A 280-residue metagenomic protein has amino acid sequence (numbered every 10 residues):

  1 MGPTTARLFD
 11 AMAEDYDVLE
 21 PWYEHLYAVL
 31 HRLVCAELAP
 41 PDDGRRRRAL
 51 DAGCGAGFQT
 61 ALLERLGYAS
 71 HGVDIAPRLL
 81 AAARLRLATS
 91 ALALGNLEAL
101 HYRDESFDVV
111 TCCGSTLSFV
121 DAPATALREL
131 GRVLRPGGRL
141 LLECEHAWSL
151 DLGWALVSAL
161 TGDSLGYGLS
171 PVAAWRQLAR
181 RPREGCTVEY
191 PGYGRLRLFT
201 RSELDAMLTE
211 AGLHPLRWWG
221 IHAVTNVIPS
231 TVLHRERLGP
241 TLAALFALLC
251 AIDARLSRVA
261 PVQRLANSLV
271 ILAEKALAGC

Functional and structural regions predicted by a protein language model:
M1-G44, F58-L62, A82, P229-V232 (+1 more regions): Conserved class I S-adenosyl-L-methionine
R45-G55: Conserved class I S-adenosyl-L-methionine
A56-A99: Class I SAM-dependent methyltransferase SAM/SAH-binding core
E98-V109: A short acidic, Gly/Pro-enriched loop at the edge of an enzyme's catalytic core that lines a small-molecule cofactor
V109-A122: A short SAM/SAH-binding and catalytic strip from SAM-dependent methyltransferases
A124-R139: A short glycine-rich, Lys/Arg-flanked "PGG" loop and its adjoining helix->strand segment in the class I
L141-L178: Conserved class I S-adenosyl-L-methionine
T187-E203: Acceptor-substrate binding/catalytic loop of class I
